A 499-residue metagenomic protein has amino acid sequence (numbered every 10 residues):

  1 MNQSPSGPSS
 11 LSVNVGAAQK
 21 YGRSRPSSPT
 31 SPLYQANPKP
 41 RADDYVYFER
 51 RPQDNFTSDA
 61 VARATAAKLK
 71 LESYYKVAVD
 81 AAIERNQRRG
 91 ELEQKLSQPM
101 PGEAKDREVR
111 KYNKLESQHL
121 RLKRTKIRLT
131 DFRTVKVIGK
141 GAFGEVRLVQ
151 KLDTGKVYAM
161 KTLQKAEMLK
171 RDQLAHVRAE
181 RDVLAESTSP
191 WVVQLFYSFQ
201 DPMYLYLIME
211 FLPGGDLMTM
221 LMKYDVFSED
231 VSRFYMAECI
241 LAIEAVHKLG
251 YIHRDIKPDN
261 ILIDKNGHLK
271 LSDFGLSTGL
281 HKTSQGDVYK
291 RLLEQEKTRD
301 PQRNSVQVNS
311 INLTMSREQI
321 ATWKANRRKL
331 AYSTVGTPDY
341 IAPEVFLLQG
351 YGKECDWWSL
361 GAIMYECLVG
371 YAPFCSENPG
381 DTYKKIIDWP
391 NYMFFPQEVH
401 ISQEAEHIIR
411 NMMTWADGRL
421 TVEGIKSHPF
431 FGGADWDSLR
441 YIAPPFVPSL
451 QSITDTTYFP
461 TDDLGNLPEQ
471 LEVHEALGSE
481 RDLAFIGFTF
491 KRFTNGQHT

Functional and structural regions predicted by a protein language model:
M1-K126, N304-S310: Intrinsically disordered, low-complexity regulatory segments that flank or precede the catalytic domain of eukaryotic
R51, N55-L69, E84, N312 (+7 more regions): Eukaryotic Ser/Thr kinase distal regulatory-tail detector
T134-V146: Protein kinase glycine-rich loop
V157, T162-T188: Conserved N-lobe beta3->alphaC-helix segment of eukaryotic protein kinase catalytic domains
Y197-S198: A short, aromatic-enriched beta-strand patch in the conserved N-lobe beta-sheet of the protein kinase catalytic domain
P202-D216: Conserved short submotifs of the Hanks-type protein kinase catalytic core that shape the nucleotide-binding pocket
Y235-M236: Activation segment signature within eukaryotic-like protein kinase domains
G275-S333: Intrinsically disordered, low-complexity regulatory tails flanking kinase catalytic domains
